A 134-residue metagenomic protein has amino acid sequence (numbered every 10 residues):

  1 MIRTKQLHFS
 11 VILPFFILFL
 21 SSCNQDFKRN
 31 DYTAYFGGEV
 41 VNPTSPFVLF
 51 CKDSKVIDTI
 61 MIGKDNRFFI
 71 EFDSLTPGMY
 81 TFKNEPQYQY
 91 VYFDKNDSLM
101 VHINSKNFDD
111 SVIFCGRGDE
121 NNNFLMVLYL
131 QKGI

Functional and structural regions predicted by a protein language model:
I2-V11: Bacterial N-terminal signal peptides that target proteins for export
L13-I17: Hydrophobic helical h-region of N-terminal Sec-dependent signal peptides in bacterial secretory/periplasmic proteins
F19-S22: C-terminal motif of bacterial Sec signal peptides marking the signal peptidase cleavage site
N24-I134: A non-transmembrane, solvent-exposed segment enriched in polar/low-complexity residues
